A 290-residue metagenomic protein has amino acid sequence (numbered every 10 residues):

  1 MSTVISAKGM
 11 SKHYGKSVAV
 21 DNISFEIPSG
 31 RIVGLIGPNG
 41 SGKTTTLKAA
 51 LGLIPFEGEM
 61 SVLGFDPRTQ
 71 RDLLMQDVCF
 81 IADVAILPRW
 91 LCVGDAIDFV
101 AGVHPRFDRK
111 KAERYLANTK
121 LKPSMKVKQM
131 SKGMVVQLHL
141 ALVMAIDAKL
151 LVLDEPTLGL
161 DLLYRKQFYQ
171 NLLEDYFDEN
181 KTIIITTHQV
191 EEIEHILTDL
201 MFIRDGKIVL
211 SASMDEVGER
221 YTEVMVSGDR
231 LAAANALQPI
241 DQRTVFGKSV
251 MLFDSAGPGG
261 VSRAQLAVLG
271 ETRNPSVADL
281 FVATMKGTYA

Functional and structural regions predicted by a protein language model:
S2-A7, K12-E191, H195-T198, F202-R204: ABC transporter nucleotide-binding domains
V18, R31-V33, D229-A232, G257-G259 (+1 more regions): Residues that cap or initiate secondary-structure elements
P55-E57, D147-K149, T198, D229 (+2 more regions): Short glycine/proline-enriched coil/turn segments at helix->beta-strand junctions
T69, K110-R114, D215, D229 (+2 more regions): Generic alpha-helical secondary structure signal
C92, S213, R273-S276: Short loop/turn segments at beta->alpha junctions
L151-P156, R230-A234, G257-S262: Short, surface-exposed beta-strand/loop "edge" segments at domain boundaries and coil↔beta transitions
Q167-A256: ABC transporter nucleotide-binding domain
D241, F246-A290: C-terminal coupling/interaction segments
